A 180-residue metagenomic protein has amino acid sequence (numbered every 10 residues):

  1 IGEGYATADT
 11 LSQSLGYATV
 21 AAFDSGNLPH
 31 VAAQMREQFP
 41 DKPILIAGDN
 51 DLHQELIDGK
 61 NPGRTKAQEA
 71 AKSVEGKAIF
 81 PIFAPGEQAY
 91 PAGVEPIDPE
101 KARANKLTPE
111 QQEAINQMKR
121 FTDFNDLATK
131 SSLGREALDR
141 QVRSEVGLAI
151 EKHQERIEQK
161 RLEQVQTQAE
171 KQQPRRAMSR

Functional and structural regions predicted by a protein language model:
E3-G4: Helix N-cap/beta->alpha junction signal
D9-R180: TOPRIM fold recognition
